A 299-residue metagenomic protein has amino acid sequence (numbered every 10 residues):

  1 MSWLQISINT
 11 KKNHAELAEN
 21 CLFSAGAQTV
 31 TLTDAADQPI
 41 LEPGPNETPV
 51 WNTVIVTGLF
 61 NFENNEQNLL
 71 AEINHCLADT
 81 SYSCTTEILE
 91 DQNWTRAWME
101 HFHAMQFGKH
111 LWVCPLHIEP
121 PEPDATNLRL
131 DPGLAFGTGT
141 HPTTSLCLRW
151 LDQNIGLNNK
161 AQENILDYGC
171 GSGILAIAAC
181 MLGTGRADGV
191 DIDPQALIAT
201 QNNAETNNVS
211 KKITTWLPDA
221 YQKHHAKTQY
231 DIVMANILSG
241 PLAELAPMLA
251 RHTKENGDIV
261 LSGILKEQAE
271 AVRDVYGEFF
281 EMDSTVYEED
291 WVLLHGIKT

Functional and structural regions predicted by a protein language model:
S2-E122: N-terminal auxiliary segments of SAM/dcSAM-dependent transferases
Q5-S7, I55-T57, N127, T214 (+1 more regions): Beta-strand secondary-structure signal
T29, R186-A187, I259-V260: A short hydrophobic/small-residue beta-strand
D91-N159: SAM-dependent Rossmann-like transferase core, predominantly class I methyltransferases with a strong bias toward
K109-L111, E163, G257: Surface-exposed loop/turn positions
L134, T138-A220, H225: Conserved SAM/SAH cofactor-binding pocket of Class I
R149, I192-I297: S-adenosylmethionine
